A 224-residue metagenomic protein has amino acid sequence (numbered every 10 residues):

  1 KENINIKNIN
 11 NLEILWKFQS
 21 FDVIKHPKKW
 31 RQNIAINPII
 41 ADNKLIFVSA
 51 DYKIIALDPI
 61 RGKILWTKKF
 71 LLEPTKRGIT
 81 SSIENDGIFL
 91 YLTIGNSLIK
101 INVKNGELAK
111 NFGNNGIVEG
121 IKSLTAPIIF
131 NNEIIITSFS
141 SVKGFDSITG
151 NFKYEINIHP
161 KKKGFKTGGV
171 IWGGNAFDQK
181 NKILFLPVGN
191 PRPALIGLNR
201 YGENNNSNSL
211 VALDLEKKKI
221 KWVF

Functional and structural regions predicted by a protein language model:
K1-I4, N96-S97, N102-V103: Short aromatic-glycine motifs in intrinsically disordered, low-complexity regions
K1-K29, K63-F70, E107-E119, N151-P160 (+1 more regions): Aromatic (tryptophan-biased) beta-strands that constitute blades/sheets of beta-rich domains
N5-N8, N43, R61, D86 (+4 more regions): Asparagine-rich low-complexity intrinsically disordered tracts
K29-K53, E73-S97, K122-V142, T167-N199 (+2 more regions): Repeat-blade elements of multi-bladed beta-propeller folds
Y52, I64, I99-I101: Periplasmic/cell-envelope proteins involved in peptidoglycan metabolism and beta-lactam response
D58-R61, N102-N105, G113, D146-T149 (+1 more regions): Short loop/turn segments that connect beta-strands within beta-propeller blades
Y154-E155, P160-W172: Surface-exposed acidic, glycine/proline-enriched linker/cap segments that occur as 15-30-residue helix-coil
L184, N206-L213, K218-V223: Extended, hydrophobic alpha-helical segments in both membrane/secreted and soluble proteins
